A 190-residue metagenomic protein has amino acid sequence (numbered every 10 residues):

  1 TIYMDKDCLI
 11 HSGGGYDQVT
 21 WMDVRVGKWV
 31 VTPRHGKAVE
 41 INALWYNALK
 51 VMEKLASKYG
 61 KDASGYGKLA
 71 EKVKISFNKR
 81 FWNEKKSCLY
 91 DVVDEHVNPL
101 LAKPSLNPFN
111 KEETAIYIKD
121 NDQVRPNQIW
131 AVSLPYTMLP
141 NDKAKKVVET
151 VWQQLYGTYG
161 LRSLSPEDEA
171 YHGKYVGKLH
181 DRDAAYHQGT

Functional and structural regions predicted by a protein language model:
T1, K37-N42: Substrate-binding cleft of carbohydrate-active enzyme catalytic domains
I2-H11, Y46-D168, H172-V176: Catalytic cores of carbohydrate-active enzymes
L9-K37, N98-Y117, H180-Q188: Acidic/His metal-coordination segments adjacent to aromatic residues that form catalytic metal sites in metalloenzymes
D17-W21, N42, N78, N83: A broad "ordered helical/assembly scaffold" signature
K37-V39, Q123, Q128-V132, R182-T190: Substrate-binding groove/exosite segments of carbohydrate-active enzymes
